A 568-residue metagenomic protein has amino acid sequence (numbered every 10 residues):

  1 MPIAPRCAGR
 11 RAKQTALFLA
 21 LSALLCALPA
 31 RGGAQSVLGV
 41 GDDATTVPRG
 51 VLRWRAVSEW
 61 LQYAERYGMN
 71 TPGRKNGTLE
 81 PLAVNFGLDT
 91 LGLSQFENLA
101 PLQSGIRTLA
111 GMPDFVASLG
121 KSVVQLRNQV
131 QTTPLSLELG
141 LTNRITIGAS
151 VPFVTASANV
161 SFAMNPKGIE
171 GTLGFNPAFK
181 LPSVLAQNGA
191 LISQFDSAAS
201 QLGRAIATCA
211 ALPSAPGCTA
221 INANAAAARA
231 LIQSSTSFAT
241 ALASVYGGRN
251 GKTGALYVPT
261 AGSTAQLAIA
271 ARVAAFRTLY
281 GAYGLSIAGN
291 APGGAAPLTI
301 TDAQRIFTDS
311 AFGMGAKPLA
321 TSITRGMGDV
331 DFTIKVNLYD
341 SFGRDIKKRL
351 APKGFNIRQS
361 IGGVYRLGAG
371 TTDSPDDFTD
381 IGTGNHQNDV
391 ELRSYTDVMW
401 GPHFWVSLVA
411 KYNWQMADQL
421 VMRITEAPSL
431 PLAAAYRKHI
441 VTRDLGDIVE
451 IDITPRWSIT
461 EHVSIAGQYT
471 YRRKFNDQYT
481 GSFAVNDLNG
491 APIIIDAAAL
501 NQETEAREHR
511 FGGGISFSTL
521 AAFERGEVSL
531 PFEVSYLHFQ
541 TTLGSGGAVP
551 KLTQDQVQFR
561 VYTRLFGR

Functional and structural regions predicted by a protein language model:
G32-L135, T372-S374, A427-A435: Short glycine/proline- and aromatic-enriched beta-strand/turn motifs that initiate or cap beta-hairpins
G32-L52, E65-Y67, Q95-E97, R107 (+11 more regions): Short loop/turn motifs that connect adjacent beta-strands in outer-membrane beta-barrel proteins
A34-Q35, L109-S118, F307-A316, G370-G384 (+4 more regions): Flexible, solvent-exposed coil segments and beta strand-coil junctions, predominantly the extracellular/periplasmic
W54, L135-L141, A149, F332-L338 (+7 more regions): Residues on the lipid-exposed face of transmembrane beta-strands in outer-membrane beta-barrel proteins
S58-A64, F153-S157, L338-D340, G363-T371 (+6 more regions): Transmembrane beta-strands of outer-membrane beta-barrel pores
R66-F115, F179-L319: Flexible glycine-rich, low-complexity coil/linker segments exposed to the extracellular/periplasmic environment
M69-N85, G92, G284, L420-R568: Outer membrane beta-barrel transmembrane domains
Q129-L135, F175-P177, R325-F332, I357 (+5 more regions): Residues that define the transmembrane beta-barrel architecture of outer-membrane proteins
